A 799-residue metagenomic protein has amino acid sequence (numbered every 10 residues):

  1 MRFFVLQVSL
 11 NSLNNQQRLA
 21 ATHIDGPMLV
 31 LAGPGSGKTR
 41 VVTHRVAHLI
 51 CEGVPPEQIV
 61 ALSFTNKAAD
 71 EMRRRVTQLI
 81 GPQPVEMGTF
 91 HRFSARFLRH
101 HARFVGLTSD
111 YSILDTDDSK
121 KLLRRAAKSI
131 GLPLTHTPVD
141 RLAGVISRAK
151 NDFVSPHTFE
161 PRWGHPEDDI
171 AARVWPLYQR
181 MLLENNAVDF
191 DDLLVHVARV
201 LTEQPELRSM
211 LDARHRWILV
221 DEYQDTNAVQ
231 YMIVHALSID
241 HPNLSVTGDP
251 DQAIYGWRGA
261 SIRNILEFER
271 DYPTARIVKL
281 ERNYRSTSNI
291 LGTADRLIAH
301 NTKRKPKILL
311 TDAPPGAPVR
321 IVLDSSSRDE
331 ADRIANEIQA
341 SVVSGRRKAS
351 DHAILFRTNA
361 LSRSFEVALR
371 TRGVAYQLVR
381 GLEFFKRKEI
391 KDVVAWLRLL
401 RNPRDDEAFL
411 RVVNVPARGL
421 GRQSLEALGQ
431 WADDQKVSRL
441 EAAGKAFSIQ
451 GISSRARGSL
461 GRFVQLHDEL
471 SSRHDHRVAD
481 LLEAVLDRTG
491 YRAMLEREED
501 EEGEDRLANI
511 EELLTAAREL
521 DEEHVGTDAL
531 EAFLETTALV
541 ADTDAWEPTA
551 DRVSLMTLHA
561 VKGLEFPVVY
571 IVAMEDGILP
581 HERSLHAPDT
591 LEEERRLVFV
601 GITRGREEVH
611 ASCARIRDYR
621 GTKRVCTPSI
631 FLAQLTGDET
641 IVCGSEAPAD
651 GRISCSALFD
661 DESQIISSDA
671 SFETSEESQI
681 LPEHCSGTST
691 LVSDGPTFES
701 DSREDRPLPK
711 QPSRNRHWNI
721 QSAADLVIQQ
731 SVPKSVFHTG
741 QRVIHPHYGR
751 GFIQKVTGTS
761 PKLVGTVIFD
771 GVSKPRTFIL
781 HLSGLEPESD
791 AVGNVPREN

Functional and structural regions predicted by a protein language model:
R2-V8, D25-M28, S36, A47-W217 (+15 more regions): A basic/glycine-biased coupling hinge at the interface between accessory DNA-binding modules
S9-D25, V229: N-terminal pre-P-loop "Q-motif" helix
G26, V54-Q58, P82-Q83, D240-N243 (+9 more regions): Short glycine-/polar-rich loops that comprise or flank the Walker A/P-loop and associated switch/sensor motifs
V30, P34-V42, V46, P55 (+6 more regions): Helicase P-loop NTPase motor core
S36, Q224-K303, K307-A313, Q430 (+3 more regions): Conserved helicase motor core of SF1/SF2 NTP-dependent helicases
P56, D212, L219-T226, T247-G248 (+1 more regions): Hydrophobic residues in beta-strands of the RecA-like P-loop NTPase core, especially within AAA+ ATPase
G164, K348, S362-V374, R387 (+2 more regions): Conserved helicase C-terminal RecA-like lobe
E547, A573-S773, T777-N799: C-terminal accessory regions
